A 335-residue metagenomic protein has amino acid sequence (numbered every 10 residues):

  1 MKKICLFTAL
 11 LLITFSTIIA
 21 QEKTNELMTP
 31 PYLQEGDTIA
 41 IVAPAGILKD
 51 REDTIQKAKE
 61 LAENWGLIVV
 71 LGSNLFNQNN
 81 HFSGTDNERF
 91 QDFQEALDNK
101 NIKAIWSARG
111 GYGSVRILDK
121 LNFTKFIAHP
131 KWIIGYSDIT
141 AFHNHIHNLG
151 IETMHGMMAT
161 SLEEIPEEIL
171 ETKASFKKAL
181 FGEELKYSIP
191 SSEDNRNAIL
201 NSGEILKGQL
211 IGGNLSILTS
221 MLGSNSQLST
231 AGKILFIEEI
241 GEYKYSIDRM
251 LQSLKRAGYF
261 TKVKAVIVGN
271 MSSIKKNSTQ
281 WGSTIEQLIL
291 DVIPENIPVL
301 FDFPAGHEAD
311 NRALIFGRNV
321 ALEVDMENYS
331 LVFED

Functional and structural regions predicted by a protein language model:
M1-N25: Bacterial Sec-dependent N-terminal signal peptides
Q21-N101: ATP/NTP phosphate-donor binding region
I41, I105, D138, L218 (+2 more regions): Buried hydrophobic positions in well-ordered alpha/beta secondary-structure cores of metabolic enzymes
N101, I127-W132, I151, V263-K264 (+1 more regions): A short helix->loop->beta-strand "cap" motif at the edges of active sites that frequently abuts
F123-I146, E152-M158: Short, acidic/small-residue loops that bind anionic groups at enzyme active sites
E152-I217: Conserved anion/nucleotide-ligand pocket segment
L210-D248: Oxyanion-binding "anion nests"
R249-D335: C-terminal active-site/capping subdomain that shapes the small-molecule cofactor and substrate pocket of enzyme
